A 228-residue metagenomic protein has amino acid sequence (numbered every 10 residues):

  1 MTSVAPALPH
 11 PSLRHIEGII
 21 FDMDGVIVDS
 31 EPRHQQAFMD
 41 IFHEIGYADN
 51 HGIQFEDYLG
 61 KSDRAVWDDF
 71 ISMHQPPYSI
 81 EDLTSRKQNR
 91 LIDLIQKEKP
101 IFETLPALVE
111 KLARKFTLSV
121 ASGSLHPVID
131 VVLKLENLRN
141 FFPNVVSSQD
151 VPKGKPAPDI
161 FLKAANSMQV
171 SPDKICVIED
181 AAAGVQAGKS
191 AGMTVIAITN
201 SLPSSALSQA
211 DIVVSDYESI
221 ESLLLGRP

Functional and structural regions predicted by a protein language model:
M1-E17, L125-P228: Asp-based, Mg2+/Mn2+-dependent phosphohydrolase catalytic module
T2-E56: Active-site neighborhood of HAD-like aspartate-dependent phosphohydrolases
L8-H10, H15, D93-V120, H126 (+1 more regions): Short, acidic loop-to-helix structural element flanking the phosphoryl-transfer center in phosphate-processing enzymes
Q35, M39, D63-D68, Q88 (+1 more regions): An amphipathic alpha-helix signature
I41-F42, S62-P76, V132, A165: Helix-loop "lid/cap" segments that line or gate small-molecule binding pockets
Y47, P76, L138: Hydrophobic patch in the ABC ATPase nucleotide-binding domain
A48, T117-L118, T194: Residue-level detector of anion-binding/catalytic polar loops
F70-P106: Metal-dependent phosphoesterase signature
